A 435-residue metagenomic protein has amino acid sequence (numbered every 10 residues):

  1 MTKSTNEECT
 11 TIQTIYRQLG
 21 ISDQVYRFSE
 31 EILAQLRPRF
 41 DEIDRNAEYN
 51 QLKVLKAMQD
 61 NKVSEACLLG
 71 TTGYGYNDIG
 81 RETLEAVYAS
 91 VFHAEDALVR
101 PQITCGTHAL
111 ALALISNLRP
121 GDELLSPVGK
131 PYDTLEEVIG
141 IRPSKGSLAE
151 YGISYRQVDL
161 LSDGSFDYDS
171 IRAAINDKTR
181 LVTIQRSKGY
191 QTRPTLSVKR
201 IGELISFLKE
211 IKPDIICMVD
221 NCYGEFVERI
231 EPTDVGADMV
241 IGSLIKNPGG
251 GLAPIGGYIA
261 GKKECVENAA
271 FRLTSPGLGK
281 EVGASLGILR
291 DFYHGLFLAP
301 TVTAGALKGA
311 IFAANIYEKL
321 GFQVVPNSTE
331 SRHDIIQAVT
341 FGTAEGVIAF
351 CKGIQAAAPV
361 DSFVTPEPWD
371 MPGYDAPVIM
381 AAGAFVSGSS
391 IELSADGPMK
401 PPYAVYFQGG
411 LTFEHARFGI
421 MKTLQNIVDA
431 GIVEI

Functional and structural regions predicted by a protein language model:
E8-R37, D44, V54-D60, S64-C67 (+6 more regions): Conserved PLP-enzyme active-site core in the AAT-like
K62-V63, L68-L98: Active-site-flanking structural segment that lines cofactor/substrate pockets
T71-T72, L98-P101, I335-T340: Short glycine-rich or small-residue beta-strand-to-loop segments that form or flank ligand, phosphate, metal/Fe-S
A89-A113: Short loop-beta-helix segment that forms the pyridoxal 5′-phosphate
S90-A94, G146-I153, P359-V360: Short helix-loop-beta junction
D96-V99, D122-L125, R180-L181, D214-C217 (+6 more regions): Structural motif
E318-I435: Conserved C-terminal alpha-helix-loop-beta "cap" of PLP-dependent enzymes that closes/shapes the active-site mouth
